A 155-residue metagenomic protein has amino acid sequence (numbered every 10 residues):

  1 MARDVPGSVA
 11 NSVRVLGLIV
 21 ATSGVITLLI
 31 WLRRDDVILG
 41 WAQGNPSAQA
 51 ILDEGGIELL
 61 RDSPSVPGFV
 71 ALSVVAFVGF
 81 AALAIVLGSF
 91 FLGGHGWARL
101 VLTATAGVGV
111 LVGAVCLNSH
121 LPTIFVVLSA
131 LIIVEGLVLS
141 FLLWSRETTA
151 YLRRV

Functional and structural regions predicted by a protein language model:
M1-G40: Cytosolic juxtamembrane helix and N-cap/initiation of the first transmembrane helix
A2-N11, A84-L102, L137-V155: Cytoplasmic membrane-interface segments at the C-terminal ends of transmembrane helices
A2-V15, V66-F69, H95-A98, L121-L128: Membrane-interface helix-boundary signature
L16-I30, F77-L87, A106-C116, I132-L139 (+1 more regions): Helical transmembrane-bundle signal
W31-A42, L92-G96, N118-F125, W144-T148: Transmembrane helix-loop junctions in multipass membrane proteins, especially transporters and channels
G40-D62: Perimembrane loop-to-helix junctions flanking transmembrane segments
D62-V78: Individual transmembrane alpha-helix segments
F90-L131: Hydrophobic alpha-helical transmembrane segments of integral membrane proteins
